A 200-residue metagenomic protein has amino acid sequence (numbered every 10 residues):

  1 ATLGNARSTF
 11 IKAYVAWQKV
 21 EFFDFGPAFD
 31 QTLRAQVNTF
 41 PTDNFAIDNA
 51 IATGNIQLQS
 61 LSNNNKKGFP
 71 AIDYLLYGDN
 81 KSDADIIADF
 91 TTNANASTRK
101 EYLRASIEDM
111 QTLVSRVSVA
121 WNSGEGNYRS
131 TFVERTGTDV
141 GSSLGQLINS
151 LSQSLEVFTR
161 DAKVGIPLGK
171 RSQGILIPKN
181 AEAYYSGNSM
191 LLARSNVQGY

Functional and structural regions predicted by a protein language model:
A1-G199: Mature extracytoplasmic or organellar-lumen-exposed domains after removal of signal/transit peptides
